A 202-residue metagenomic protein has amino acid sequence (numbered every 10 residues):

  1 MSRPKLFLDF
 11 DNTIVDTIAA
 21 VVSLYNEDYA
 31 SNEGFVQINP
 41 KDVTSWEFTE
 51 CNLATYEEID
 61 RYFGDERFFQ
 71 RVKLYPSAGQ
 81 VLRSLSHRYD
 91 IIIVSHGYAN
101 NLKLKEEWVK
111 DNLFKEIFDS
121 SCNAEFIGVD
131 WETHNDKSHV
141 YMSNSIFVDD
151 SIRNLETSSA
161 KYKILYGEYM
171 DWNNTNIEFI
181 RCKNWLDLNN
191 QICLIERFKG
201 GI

Functional and structural regions predicted by a protein language model:
M1-T55: Active-site neighborhood of HAD-like aspartate-dependent phosphohydrolases
V15-I18, S23, N100-L104, N135-K137 (+2 more regions): Short catalytic/ligand-binding loop motif for oxyanion handling, primarily in non-cytosolic enzymes, centered on
T49-D65, Y89: Short, basic/glycine-rich phosphate-binding loops at helix/coil junctions that contact nucleotide phosphates
G64-I93, A99-K103: Short, acidic loop-to-helix structural element flanking the phosphoryl-transfer center in phosphate-processing enzymes
L85-S86, Y141-M142, E156-A160: Short, conserved loop/helix-junction motifs that constitute active-site signature segments in enzyme catalytic cores
V94-I146, I152-L155: Substrate-recognition "cap/lid" segment bordering the active-site pocket of phosphatases
F126-T133, E178-D187: Short acidic-hydrophobic, aromatic-tinged amphipathic segments that line or gate anion-handling sites
I146-K183: Acidic, Mg2+-coordinating phosphoryl-transfer loop and its flanking beta/alpha structural elements, shared across
